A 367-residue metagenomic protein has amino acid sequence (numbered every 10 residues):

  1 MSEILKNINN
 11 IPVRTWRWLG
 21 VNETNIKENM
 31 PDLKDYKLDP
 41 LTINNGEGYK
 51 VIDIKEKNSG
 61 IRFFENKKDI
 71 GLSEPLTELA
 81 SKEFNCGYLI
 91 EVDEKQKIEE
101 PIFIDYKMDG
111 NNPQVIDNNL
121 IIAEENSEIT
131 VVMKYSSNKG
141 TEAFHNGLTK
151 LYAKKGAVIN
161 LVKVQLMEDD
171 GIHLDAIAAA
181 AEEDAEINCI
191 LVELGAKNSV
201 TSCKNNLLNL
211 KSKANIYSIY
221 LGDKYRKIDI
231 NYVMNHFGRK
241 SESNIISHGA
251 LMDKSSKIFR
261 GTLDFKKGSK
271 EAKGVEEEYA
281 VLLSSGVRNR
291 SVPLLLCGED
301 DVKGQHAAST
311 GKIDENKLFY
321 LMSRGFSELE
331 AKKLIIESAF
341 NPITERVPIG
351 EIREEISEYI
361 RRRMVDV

Functional and structural regions predicted by a protein language model:
M1-E83: Long, low-complexity, mixed-charge
S2-E3, N9-D35, D39, F103 (+9 more regions): A generic "cationic amphipathic patch" detector
K68-F319, S323-F326, V347-V367: Conserved beta-strand/loop scaffold segments within soluble protein domains that form the structured core and edges
L318-P342: Extended amphipathic alpha-helical segments enriched in small hydrophobics
